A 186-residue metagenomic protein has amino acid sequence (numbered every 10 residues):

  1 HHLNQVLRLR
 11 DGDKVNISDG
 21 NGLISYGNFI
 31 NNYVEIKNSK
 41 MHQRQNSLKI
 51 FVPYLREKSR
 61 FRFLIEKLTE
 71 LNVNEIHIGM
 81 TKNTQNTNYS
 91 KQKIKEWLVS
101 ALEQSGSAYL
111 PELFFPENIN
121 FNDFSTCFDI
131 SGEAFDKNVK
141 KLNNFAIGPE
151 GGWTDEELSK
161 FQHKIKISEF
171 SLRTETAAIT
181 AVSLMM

Functional and structural regions predicted by a protein language model:
H1-M41: N-terminal positively charged helical leader segments and presequences
K40, S131-A134, E150-G152, E169-R173: Short, acidic/turn-prone active-site loops that include or flank metal/cofactor- and phosphate-binding residues
H42-F124: RNA substrate-binding interface of SAM-dependent RNA methyltransferases
Q45-K49, L142-N143, S159-I167: Glycine/charged-rich beta-loop-alpha catalytic/anionic-binding loops adjacent to active sites
F114-K140: A mid-sequence, solvent-exposed acidic-amphipathic segment
K140-D155: A C-terminal functional module that forms or caps the active site or interfaces directly with catalytic machinery
D155-M186: Structured adenosyl-cofactor binding patch, chiefly the S-adenosyl-L-methionine
